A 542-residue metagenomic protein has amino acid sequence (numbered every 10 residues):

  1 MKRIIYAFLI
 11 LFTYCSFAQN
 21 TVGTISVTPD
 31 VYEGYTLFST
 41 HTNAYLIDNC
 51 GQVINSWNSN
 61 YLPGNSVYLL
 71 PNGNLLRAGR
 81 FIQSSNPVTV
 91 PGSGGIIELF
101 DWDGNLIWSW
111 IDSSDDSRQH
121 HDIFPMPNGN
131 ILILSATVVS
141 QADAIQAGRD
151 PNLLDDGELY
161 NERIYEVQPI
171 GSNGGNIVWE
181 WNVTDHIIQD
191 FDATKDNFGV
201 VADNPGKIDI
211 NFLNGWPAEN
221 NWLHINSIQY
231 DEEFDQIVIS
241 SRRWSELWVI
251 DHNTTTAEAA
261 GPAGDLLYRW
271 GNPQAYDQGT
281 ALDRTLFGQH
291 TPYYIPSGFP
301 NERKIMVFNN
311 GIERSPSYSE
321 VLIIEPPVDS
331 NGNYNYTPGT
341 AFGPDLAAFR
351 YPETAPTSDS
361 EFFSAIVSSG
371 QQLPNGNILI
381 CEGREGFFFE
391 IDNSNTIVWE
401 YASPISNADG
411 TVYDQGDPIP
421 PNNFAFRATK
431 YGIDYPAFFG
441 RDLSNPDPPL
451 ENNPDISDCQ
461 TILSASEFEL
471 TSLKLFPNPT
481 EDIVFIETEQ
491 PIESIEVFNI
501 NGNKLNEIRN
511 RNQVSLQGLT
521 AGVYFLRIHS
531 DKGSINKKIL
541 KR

Functional and structural regions predicted by a protein language model:
M1-G23, A465, L470, F525: Bacterial Sec-dependent N-terminal signal peptides
K2, E166, E390, K537-K541: A general lysine-centric signal
Y6, D30-Y32, N301, D345 (+2 more regions): A short, polar/charged loop/turn motif at coil->beta-strand junctions and beta-hairpin connectors
Q19-I462: Histidine-/acidic-rich catalytic cores in large beta-rich domains
N49, E467-R542: C-terminal outer-membrane/trafficking sorting elements
